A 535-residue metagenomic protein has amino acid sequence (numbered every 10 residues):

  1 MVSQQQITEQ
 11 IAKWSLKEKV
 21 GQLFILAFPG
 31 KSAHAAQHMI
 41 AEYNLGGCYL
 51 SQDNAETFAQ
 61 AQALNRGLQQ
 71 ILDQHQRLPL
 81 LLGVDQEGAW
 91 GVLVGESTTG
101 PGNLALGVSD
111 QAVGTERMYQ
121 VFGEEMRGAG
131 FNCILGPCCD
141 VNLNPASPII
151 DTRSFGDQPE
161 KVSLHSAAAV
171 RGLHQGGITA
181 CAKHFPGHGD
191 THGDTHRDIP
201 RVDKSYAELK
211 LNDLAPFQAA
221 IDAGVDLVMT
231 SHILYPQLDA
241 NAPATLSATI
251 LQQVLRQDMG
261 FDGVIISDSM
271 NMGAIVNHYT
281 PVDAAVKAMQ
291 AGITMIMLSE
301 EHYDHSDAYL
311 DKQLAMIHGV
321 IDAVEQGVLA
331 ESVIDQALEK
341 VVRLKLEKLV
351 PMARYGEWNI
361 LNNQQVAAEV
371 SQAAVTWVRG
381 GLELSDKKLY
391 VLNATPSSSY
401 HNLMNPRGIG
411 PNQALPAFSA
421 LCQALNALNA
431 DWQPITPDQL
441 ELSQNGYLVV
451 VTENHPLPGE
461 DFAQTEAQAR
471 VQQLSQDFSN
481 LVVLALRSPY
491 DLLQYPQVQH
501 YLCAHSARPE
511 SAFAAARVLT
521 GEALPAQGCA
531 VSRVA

Functional and structural regions predicted by a protein language model:
M1-T99: N-terminal hydrophobic targeting/anchoring segments and the immediately downstream early-domain regions of hydrolases
M1-Y43, Q257, Y279-A535: Preference for extracellular/luminal or secreted protein segments
S15, C48, D85, Q111 (+10 more regions): Conserved, mostly hydrophobic/aromatic
V20-F28, G46-L50, L80-Q86, C133-P137 (+5 more regions): Hydrophobic faces of well-ordered beta-strands that scaffold small-molecule active sites in alpha/beta enzyme cores
P29-E42, G114-E125, L209-F217, P281-A285: Short, acidic/polar
P29-S32, L82-V92, N132-N142, A182-H188 (+2 more regions): Short glycine-enriched loops at secondary-structure junctions
A36, N54-Q76, L80, W90-V92 (+2 more regions): Second-shell residues forming the walls of enzyme active-site clefts
T98-Q111, S154-G156: A charged helix-plus-loop insertion that forms the helical arch/lid used to bind and gate nucleic-acid substrates
